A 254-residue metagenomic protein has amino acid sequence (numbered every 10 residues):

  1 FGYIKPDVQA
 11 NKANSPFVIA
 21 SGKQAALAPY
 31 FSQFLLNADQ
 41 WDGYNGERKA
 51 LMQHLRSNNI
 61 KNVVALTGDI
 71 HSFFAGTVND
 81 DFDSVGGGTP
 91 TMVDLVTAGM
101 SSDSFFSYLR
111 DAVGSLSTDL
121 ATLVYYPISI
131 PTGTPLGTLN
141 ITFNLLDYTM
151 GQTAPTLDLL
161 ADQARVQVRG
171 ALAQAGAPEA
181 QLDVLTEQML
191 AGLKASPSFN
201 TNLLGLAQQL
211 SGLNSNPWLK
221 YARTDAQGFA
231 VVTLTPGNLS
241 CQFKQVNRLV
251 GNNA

Functional and structural regions predicted by a protein language model:
F1-A254: Long, structured stretches of catalytic cores involved in phosphate-ester chemistry, encompassing
